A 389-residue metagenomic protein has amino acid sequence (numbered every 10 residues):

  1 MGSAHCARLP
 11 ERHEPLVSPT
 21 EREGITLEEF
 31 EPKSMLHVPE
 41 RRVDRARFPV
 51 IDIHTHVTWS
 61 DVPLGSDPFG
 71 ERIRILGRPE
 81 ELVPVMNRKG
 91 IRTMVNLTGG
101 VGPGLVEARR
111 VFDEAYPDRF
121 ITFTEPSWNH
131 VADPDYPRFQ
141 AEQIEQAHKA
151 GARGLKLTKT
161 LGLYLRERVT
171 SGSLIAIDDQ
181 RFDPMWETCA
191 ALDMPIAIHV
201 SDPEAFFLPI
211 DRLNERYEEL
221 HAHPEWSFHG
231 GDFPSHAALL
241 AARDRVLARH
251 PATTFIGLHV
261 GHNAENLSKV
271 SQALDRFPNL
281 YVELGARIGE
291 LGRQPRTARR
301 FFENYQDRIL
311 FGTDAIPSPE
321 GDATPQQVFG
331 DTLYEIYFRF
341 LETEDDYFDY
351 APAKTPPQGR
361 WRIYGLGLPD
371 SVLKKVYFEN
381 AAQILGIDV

Functional and structural regions predicted by a protein language model:
C6, P10-A115, N380: An N-terminally biased module of ancient metal coordination in phosphate/nucleic-acid-related enzymes
P19, I25-S34, L76, G231 (+2 more regions): H/E-rich (His + Asp/Glu) clusters that bind or coordinate divalent metals
G24-T26, P32-S34, G104-S227, P278: Active-site gating/metal-coordination segments in enzymes
I51-T55, M94-N96, I121-E125, L155-L157 (+4 more regions): Hydrophobic faces of well-ordered beta-strands that scaffold small-molecule active sites in alpha/beta enzyme cores
H54, M86, A147, L155 (+5 more regions): Conserved, mostly hydrophobic/aromatic
V57-L64, I196-N214, I316-D345: Short, solvent-exposed beta-strand-terminating loops
W59-V62, E71-G77, N96-E107, N129-F139 (+4 more regions): Acidic-and-aromatic substrate-binding clefts and catalytic sites of carbohydrate-active enzymes
E81-V85, E107-F112, E142-A147, R181-M185 (+4 more regions): A general structural detector for well-ordered alpha-helical segments in enzyme core domains, enriched
